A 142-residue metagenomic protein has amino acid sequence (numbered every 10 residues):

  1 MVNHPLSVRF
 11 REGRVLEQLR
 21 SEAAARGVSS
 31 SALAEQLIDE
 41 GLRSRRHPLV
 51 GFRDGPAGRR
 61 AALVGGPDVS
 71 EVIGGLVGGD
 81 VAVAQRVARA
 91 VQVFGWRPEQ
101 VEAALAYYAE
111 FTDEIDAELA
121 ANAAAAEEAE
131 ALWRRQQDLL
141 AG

Functional and structural regions predicted by a protein language model:
M1-E12: Short Lys/Arg-rich basic patches
L6-V8, L19, R26-D39: Short amphipathic alpha-helical segments
V28-S29, V91-A103: Short, basic interhelical loop/turn and adjoining N-cap of the next helix at nucleic-acid- or acidic-partner-contacting
S29-S31, G79-Q92: Short, charged amphipathic recognition helices of the HTH superfamily and cognate SANT/SANTA-like modules
R43-V69: Short, positively charged interaction helices/loops
P48-R53, E114-A126: Short Lys/Arg-enriched helix C-cap and helix-to-coil transition segments that create basic nucleic-acid-contact patches
P56-G66, A120-G142: Intrinsically disordered, low-complexity basic tails/linkers immediately adjacent to helix-turn-helix/homeobox/MYB/SANT
G66-V83: Short, amphipathic alpha-helical "recognition" segments used to contact nucleic acids or chromatin
